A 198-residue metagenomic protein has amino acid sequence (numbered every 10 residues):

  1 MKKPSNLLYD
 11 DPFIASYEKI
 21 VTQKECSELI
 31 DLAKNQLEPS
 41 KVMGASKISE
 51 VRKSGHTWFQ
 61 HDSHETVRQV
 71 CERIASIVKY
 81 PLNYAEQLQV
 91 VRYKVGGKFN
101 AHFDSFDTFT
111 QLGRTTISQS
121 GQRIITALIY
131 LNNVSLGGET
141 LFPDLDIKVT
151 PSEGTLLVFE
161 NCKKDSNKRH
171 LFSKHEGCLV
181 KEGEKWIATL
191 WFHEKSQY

Functional and structural regions predicted by a protein language model:
M1-Y198: Fe(II)/2-oxoglutarate oxygenase catalytic core
